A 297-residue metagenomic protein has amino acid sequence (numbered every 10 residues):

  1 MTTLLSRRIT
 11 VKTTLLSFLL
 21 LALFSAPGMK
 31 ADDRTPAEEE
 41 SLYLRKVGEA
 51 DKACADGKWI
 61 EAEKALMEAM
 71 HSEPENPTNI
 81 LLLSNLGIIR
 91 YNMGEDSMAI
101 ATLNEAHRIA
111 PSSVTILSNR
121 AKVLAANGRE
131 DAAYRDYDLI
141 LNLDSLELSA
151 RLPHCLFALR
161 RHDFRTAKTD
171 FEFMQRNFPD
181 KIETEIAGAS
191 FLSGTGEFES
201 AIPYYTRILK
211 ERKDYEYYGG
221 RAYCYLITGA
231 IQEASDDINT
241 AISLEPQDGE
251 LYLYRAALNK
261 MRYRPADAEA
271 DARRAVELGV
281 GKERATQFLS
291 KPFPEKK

Functional and structural regions predicted by a protein language model:
G28-L83, N92, P294-K297: N-terminal leader/linker segments that initiate helical-solenoid repeat arrays
Y43, P77-L81, V114-T115, L148-S149 (+4 more regions): Helix-start (N-cap) detector for alpha-helical repeat units in TPR-like alpha-solenoids, especially tetratricopeptide
A55-D56, N92, A126-N127, R160-R161 (+4 more regions): Register position in tetratricopeptide repeats
P74-P77, P111, S145, P179 (+3 more regions): Short coil turns that delineate tetratricopeptide repeat
